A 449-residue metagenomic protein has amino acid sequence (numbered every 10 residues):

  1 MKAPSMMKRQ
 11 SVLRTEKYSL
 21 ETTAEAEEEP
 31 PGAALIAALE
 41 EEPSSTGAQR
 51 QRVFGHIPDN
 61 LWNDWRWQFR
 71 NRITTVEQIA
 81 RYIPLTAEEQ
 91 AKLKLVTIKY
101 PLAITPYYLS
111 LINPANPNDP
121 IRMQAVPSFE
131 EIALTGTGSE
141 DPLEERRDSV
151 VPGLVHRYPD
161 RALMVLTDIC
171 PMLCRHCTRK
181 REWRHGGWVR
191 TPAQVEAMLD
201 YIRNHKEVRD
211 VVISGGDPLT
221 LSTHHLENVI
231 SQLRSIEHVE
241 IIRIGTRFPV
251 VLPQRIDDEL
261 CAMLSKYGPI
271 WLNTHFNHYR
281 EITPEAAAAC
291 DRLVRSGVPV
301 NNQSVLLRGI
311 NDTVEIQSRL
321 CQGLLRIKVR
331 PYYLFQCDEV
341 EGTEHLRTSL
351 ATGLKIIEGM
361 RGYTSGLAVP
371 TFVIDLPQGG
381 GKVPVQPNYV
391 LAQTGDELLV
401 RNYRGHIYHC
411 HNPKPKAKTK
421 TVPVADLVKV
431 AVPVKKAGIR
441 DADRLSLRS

Functional and structural regions predicted by a protein language model:
K2-H156, S446: Flexible, acidic/Gly-rich N-terminal and inter-domain linker regions that tether and position cofactor-handling modules
Y108, C170, C174, Y332: Conserved, mostly hydrophobic/aromatic
S149-P152, A162-V165, E196-Y201: Short, charged beta->alpha transition segments
H156-A193, I244: Canonical Radical SAM [4Fe-4S] cluster-binding loop centered on the CxxxCxxC motif and its immediate flanking residues
M164, V211-I213: Hydrophobic positions in the central parallel beta-sheet of the AAA+
H176-T178, H224-H225, I256, V385: Short acidic, glycine/serine/threonine-rich loops at helix termini
E196-R203, V208-D210, L219-T364: Conserved AdoMet/S-adenosylmethionine-binding subsite of the radical SAM
I357-A442, S446: C-terminal accessory regions of radical SAM enzymes
